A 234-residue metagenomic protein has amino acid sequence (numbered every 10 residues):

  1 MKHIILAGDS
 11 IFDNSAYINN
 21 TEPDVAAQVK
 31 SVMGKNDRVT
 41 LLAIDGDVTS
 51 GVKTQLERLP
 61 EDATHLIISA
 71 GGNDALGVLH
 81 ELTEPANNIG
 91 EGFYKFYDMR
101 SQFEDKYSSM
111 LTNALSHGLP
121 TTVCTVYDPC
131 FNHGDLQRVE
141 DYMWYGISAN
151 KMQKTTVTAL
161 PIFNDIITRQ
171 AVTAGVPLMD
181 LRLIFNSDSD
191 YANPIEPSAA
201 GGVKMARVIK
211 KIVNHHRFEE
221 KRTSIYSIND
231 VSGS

Functional and structural regions predicted by a protein language model:
M1-D45, E57-D62: Serine-esterase "nucleophile elbow" of acetyl-processing enzymes
V52-Q55: A short acidic, amphipathic alpha-helical/loop segment
E57-S234: Alpha-helical cap/lid subdomain in secreted, periplasmic, or secretory-pathway luminal O-acyl-processing enzymes
